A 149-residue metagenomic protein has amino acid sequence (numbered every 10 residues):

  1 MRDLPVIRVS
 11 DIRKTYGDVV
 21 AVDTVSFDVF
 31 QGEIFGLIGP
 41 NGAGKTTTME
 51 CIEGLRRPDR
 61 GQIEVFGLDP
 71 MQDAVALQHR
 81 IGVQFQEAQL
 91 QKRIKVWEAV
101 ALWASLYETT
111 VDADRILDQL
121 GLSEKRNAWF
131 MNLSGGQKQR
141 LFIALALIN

Functional and structural regions predicted by a protein language model:
P40-G44: Walker A (P-loop) phosphate-binding loop of ABC-type ATPase nucleotide-binding domains
E53: Helix-to-loop junction immediately C-terminal to a conserved catalytic motif
G61-D69, A76-L77: Conserved ABC transporter NBD signature motif
R80, E87, K92-L106: Q-loop/switch helix immediately C-terminal to the Walker
A101, S105, T110-R126: Conserved ABC ATPase "signature" region
I143: Hydrophobic anchor residue at the start of the ABC signature
A146-I148: ABC ATPase C-loop
